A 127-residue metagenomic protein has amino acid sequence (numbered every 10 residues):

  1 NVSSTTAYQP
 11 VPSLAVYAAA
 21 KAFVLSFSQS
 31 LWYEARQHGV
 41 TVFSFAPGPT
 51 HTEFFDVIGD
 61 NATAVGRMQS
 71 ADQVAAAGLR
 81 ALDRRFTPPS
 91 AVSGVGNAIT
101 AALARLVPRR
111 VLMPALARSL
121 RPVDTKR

Functional and structural regions predicted by a protein language model:
S4: Residue(s) in the substrate-gating loop at a strand-loop-helix junction that position the organic substrate next
Q9, S30-T41: Active-site-adjacent segment of SDR/Rossmann-fold oxidoreductases
V11-A15: Active-site loop immediately N-terminal to the catalytic Tyr-X3-Lys motif of short-chain dehydrogenase/reductase
Y17, L25: Catalytic tyrosine of NAD(P)H-dependent dehydrogenase/reductases that use a Tyr as the general acid/base
A20: Active-site helix of classical SDR
S44, A62-A101: C-terminal helical subdomain
P47-V57, N61-A62: Short, flexible catalytic-loop segment of classical short-chain dehydrogenase/reductase
P88-R121: A transmembrane-helix-recognition feature enriched in membrane-embedded lipid enzymes and envelope glyco-/phospholipid
